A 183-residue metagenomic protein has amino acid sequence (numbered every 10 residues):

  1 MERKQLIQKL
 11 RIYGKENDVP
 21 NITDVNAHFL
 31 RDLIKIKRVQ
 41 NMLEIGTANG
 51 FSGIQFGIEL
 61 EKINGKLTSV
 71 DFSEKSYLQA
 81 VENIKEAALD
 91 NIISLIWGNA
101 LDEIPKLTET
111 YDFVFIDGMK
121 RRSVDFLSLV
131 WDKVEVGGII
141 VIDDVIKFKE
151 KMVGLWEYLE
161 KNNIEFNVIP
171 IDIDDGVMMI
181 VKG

Functional and structural regions predicted by a protein language model:
M1-F113, K120-V141, V145-G183: A short alpha-helical cap/connector motif
